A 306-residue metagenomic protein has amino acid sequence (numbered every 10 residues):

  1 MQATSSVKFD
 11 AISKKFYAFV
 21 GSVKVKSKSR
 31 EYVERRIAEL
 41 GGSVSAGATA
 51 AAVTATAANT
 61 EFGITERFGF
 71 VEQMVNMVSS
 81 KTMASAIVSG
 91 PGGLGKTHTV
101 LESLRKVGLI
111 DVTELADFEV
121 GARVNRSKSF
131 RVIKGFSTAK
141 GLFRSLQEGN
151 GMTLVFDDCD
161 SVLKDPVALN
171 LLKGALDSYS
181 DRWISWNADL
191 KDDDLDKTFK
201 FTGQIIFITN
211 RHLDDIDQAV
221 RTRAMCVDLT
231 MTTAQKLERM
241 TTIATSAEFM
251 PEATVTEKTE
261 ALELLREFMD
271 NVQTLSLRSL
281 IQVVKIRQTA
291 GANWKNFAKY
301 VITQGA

Functional and structural regions predicted by a protein language model:
M1-Y17, K24-K28, R35, V44-T49 (+3 more regions): Short N-terminal "domain-start" leader segments that mark the transition from disordered tails or signal peptides into
T49-K81: N-terminal pre-Walker A segment at the start of P-loop NTPase domains
S80-V100: Walker A/P-loop nucleotide-binding motif
L109-T153: Short glycine-rich substrate-engagement loop in P-loop NTPases that contacts/grips substrate
N150-L154, K197-I206: Loop/turn-to-beta-strand initiation segments
L163-G203: Conserved catalytic/switch belt of AAA+ P-loop NTPases
D215-Q235: A short helix-turn-beta junction within AAA+ P-loop NTPase domains corresponding to the substrate/partner-engaging
A247-G305: Conserved AAA+ ATPase small/helical "lid" subdomain
